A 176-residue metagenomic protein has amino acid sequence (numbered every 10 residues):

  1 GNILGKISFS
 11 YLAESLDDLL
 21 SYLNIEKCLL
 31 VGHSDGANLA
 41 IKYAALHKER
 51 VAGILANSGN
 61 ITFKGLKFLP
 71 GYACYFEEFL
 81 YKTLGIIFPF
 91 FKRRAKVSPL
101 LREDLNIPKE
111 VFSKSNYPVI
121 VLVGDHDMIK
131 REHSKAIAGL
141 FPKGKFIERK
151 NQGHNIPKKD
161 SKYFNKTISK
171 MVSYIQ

Functional and structural regions predicted by a protein language model:
G1-L29, K166: Active-site loop/oxyanion-hole signature of alpha/beta-hydrolase fold enzymes
C28, G32-A37: Conserved alpha/beta-hydrolase "nucleophile elbow" surrounding the catalytic nucleophile
N38-L46, A52-L80: Flexible "cap/lid" loop of the alpha/beta hydrolase fold
A95-V111: Active-site nucleophile elbow and catalytic-triad environment of alpha/beta-hydrolase enzymes
S115, V121-V123: Short beta-strand/loop motif that positions the catalytic acidic residue of the alpha/beta-hydrolase fold
M128-H133: Conserved alpha/beta-hydrolase "acid-adjacent" motif
L140-N155: Catalytic histidine neighborhood in serine/cysteine hydrolases with alpha/beta-hydrolase-type architecture
Q152-N165: Catalytic histidine-centered segment of alpha/beta-hydrolase-like enzymes
